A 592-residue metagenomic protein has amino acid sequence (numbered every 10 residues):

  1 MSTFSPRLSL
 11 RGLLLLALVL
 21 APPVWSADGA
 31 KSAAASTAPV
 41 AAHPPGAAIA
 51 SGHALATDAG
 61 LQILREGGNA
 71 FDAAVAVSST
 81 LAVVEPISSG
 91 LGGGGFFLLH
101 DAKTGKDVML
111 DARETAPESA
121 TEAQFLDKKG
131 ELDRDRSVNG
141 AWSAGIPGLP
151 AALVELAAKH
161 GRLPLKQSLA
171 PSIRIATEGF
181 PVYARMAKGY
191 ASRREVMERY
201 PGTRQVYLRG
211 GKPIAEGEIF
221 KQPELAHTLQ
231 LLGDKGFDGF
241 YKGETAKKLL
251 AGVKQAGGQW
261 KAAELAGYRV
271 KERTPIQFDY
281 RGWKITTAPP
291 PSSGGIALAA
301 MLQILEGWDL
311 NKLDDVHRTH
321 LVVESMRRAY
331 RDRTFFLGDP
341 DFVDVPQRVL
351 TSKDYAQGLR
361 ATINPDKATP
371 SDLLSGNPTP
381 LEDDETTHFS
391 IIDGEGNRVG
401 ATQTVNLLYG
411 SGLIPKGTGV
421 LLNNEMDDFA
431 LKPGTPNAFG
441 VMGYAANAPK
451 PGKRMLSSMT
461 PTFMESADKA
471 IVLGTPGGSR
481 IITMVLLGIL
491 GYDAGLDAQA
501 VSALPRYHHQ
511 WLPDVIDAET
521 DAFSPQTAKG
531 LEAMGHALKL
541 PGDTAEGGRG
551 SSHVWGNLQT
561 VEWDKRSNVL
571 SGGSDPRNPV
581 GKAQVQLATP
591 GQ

Functional and structural regions predicted by a protein language model:
S2-L13: Bacterial N-terminal signal peptides that target proteins for export
R11-P23: Bacterial N-terminal signal peptides
A27-D58, Q62, A70-K235, F240-K242 (+7 more regions): Noncatalytic scaffold domains of N-terminal-nucleophile
V83-M109, Q259-K261, R398-S466, A494 (+1 more regions): Active-site rim segments in enzyme catalytic domains, especially the processed small/beta chain of N-terminal
E272, D383-T386, L408, S457-M459: Short, small/polar residue-rich loop motifs at catalytic or cofactor-binding pockets
G295-L310, M464-I471, G478-S502: M16/insulysin-pitrilysin zinc metalloprotease superfamily fold
W308-V405, T418, E425, P433-G434 (+1 more regions): Internal maturation/activation junctions in enzymes
T319, K453, V485, D493-S552: Extended C-terminal subregions enriched in glycine
